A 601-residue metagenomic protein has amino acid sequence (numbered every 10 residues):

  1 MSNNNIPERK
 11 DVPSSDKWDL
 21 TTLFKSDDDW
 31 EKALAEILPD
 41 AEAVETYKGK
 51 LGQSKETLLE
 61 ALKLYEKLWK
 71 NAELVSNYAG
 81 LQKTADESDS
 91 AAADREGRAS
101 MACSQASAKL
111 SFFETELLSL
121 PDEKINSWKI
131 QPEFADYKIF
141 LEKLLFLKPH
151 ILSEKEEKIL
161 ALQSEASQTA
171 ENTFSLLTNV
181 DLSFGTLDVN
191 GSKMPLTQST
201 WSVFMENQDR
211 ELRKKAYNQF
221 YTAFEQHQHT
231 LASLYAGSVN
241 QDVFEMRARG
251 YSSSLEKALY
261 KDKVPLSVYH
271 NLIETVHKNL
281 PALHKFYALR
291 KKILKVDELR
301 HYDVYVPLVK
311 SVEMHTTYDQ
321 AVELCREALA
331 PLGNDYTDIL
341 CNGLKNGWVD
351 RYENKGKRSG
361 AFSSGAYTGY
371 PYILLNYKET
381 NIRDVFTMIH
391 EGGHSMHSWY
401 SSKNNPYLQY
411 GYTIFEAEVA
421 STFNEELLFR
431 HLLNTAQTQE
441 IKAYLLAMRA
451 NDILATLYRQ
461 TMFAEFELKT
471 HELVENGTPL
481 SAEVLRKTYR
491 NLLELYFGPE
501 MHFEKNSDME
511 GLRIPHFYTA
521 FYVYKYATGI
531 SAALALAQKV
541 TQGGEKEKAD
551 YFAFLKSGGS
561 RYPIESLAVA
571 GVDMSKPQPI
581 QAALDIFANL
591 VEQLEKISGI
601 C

Functional and structural regions predicted by a protein language model:
M1-S311, N491, K596-C601: A well-structured
D11-S14, T21, K25, F113 (+11 more regions): C-terminal, non-catalytic "cap/extension" segments appended to globular domains
L289, I293-P331, T337, G369-P371 (+5 more regions): Long, K/E/R/D-enriched contiguous segments that form extended
M314-T316, T368-I389: Short pre-active-site segment immediately N-terminal to the catalytic Zn-binding motif
M314-T316, V349-G369: Catalytic zinc-binding patch centered on the HExxH motif and its immediate surroundings that defines zinc-dependent
E327, P331-D338, S364, H394 (+2 more regions): Conserved helix-loop functional segments at active or binding sites
D384-T387, S398-T422: Post-HEXXH active-site segment of zinc metalloproteases
G392, E416-F429, G529-I530: An active-site-proximal "capping" alpha-helix that borders the catalytic cofactor pocket
